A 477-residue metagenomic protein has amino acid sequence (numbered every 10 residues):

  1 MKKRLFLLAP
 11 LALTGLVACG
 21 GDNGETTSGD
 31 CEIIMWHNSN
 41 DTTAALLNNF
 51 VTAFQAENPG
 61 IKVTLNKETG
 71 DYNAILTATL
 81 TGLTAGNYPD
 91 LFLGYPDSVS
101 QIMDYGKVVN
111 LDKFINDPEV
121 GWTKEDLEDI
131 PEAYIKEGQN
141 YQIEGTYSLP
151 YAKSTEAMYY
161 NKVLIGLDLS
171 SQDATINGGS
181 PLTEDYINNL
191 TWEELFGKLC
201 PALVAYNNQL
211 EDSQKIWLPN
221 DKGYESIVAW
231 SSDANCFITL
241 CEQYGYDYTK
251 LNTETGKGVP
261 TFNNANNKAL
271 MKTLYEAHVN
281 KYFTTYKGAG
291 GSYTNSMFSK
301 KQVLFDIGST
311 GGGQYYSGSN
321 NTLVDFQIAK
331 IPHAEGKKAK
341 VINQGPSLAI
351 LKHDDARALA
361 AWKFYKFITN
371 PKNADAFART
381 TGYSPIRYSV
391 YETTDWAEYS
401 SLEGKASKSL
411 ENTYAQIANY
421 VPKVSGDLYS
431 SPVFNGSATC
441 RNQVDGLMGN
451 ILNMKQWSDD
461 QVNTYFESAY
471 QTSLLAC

Functional and structural regions predicted by a protein language model:
V17-A18: C-terminal motif of bacterial Sec signal peptides marking the signal peptidase cleavage site
S28-N40, I61-N66, L91: Short, well-ordered beta-strand elements
N38, V51, S232-T249, A265-K363: Extracytoplasmic/periplasmic substrate-binding proteins
L46, Q209, Y365-D395: Periplasmic-binding protein-like
A53-A133, L167-L169, D173-A174, N295-M297 (+2 more regions): Extracytoplasmic "Venus flytrap"/periplasmic binding protein-like
A56, D112-P118, E137-N235, Y248-G288 (+3 more regions): Helix-loop-helix "hinge/cap" segment bordering the ligand-binding cleft or interdomain interface
L76, P96-A157, D325-P332, G404-A415: Hinge/lid segment of periplasmic solute-binding proteins
T394, G404-C477: Conserved C-terminal helix/tail region of periplasmic/extracytoplasmic solute-binding proteins
